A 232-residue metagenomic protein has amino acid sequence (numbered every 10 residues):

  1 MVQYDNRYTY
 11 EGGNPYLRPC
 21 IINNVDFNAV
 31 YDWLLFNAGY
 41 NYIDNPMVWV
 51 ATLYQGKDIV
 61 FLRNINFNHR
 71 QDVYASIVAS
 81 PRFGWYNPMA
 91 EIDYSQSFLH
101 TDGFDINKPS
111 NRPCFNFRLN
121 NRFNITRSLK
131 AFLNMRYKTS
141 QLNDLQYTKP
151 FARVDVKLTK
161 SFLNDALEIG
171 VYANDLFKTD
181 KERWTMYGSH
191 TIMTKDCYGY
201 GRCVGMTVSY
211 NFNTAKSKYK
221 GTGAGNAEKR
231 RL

Functional and structural regions predicted by a protein language model:
M1-D44, V60-V73, G199-R202: Outer-membrane beta-barrel signature, preferentially recognizing the C-terminal barrel domain of Gram-negative
M1-Q3, R7-Y10, Y42, P46-Q55 (+5 more regions): Outer-membrane beta-barrel translocator domains and adjoining extracellular loop/strand segments of Gram-negative
L17, V25-Y31, A75-F83, Y94 (+4 more regions): Residues on the lipid-exposed face of transmembrane beta-strands in outer-membrane beta-barrel proteins
W33-A38, W85-A90, R127-L133, N164-I169 (+2 more regions): Repeated loop/turn-to-beta-strand initiation elements of outer-membrane beta-barrel proteins
L34, N41-N45, G84, S95-L99 (+3 more regions): Structural signature of outer-membrane beta-barrel domains
Y42, F61, N66-K138: Gram-negative outer-membrane beta-barrel transporters
Y94-L99, F115-F162, N174-F177, M186 (+1 more regions): C-terminal beta-barrel architecture of Gram-negative outer-membrane proteins
F162-L232: C-terminal beta-signal and adjacent terminal beta-strands/loops of Gram-negative outer-membrane beta-barrel proteins
